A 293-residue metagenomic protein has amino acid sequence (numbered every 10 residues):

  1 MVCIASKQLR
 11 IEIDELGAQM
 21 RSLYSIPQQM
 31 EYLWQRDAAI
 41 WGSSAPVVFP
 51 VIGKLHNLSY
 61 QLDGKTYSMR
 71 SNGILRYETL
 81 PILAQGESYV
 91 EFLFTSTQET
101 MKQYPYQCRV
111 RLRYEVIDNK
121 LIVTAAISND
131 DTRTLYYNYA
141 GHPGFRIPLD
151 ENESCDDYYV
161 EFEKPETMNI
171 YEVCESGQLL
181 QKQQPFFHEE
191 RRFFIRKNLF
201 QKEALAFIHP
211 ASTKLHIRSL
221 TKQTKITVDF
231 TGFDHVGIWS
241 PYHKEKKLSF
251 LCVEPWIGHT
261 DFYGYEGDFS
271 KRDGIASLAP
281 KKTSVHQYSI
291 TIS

Functional and structural regions predicted by a protein language model:
M1-L62, T66-R70, A211-D234, S284-I292: Beta-strand-rich N-terminal accessory domains
I4, S96-P143, I147-L149: Acidic, contiguous internal or C-terminal segments within carbohydrate-active enzymes that form a structured patch used
V51-G53, I74-E78, P105-R109, E153 (+1 more regions): Short solvent-exposed loop/turn micro-motifs enriched in small/polar/acidic residues
K65-D118: Extended, loop-rich substrate-binding clefts of extracytoplasmic carbohydrate-active enzymes
L83-V90, E115-K120, T221, H243-K247 (+1 more regions): A short, structured loop/turn motif at beta-sheet edges
V90-F92, V110-L112, V123, G141 (+4 more regions): Hydrophobic residues positioned within well-ordered beta-strands of beta-sheet architectures
G144-T231: Active-site/ligand-binding surface loops and adjacent short beta/alpha elements that line catalytic pockets across
K225-S293: Active-site pocket scaffolds in enzymes
